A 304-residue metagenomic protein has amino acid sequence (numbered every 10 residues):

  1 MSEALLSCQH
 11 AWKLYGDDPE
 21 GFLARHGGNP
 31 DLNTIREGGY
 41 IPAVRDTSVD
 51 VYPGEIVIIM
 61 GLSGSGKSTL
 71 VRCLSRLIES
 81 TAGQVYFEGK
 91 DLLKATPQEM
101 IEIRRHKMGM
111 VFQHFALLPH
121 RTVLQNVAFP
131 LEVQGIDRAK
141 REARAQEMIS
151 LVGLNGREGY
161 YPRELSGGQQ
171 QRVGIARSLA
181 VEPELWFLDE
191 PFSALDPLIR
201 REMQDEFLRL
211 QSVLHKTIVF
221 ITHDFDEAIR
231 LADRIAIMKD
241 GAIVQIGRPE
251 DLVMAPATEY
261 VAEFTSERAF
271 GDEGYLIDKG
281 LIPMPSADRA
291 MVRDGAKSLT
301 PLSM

Functional and structural regions predicted by a protein language model:
R25-N33, K90-D91, E132, A139-G156: Conserved ABC ATPase "signature" region
S75: Helix-to-loop junction immediately C-terminal to a conserved catalytic motif
G83-D91: Conserved ABC transporter NBD signature motif
R121-A128: Short coil-to-helix segment of the ABC ATPase nucleotide-binding domain corresponding to the Q-loop/switch region
Y161-L165, Q169: Conserved ABC ATPase signature
A180-E184: A short, proline-enriched helix->beta-strand linker immediately N-terminal to the Walker B motif in ABC-type P-loop
I246-G247, A255: ABC ATPase "signature
